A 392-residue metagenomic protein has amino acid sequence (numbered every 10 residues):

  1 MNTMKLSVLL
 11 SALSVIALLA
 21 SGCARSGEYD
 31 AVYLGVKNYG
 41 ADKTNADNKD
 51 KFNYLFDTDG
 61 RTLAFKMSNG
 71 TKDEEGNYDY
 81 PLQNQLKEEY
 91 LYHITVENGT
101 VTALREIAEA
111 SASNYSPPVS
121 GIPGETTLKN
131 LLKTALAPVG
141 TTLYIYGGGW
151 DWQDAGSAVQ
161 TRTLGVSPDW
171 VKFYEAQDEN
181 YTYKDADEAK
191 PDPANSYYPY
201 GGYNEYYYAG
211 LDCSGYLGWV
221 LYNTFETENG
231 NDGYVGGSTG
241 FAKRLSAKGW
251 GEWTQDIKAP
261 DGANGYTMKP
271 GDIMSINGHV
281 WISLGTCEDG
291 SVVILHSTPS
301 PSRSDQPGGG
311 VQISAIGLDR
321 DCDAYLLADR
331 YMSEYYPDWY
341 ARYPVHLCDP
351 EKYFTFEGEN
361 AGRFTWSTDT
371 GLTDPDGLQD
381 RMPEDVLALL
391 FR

Functional and structural regions predicted by a protein language model:
S26-D50: Structural detector for short beta-strands of small beta-barrel domains
D73-H93: Short nucleic-acid-contacting surface segments enriched for D/E, G, S/T with interspersed K/R
E97-S113: OB-fold/S1-family single-stranded nucleic acid-binding modules
N114-F225, F354-R392: N-terminal capping segments
G140-G165, Y198-Y203, S275-W339: Glycine-rich catalytic cores of cysteine/serine-nucleophile enzymes that process amide/ester linkages in cell-envelope
T227-G309: ...with weaker cross-activation on analogous glycine-rich loops/strands in unrelated enzymes
G309-R392: Low-complexity, Gly/Ser/Thr/Pro-rich intrinsically disordered linker/tail segments
